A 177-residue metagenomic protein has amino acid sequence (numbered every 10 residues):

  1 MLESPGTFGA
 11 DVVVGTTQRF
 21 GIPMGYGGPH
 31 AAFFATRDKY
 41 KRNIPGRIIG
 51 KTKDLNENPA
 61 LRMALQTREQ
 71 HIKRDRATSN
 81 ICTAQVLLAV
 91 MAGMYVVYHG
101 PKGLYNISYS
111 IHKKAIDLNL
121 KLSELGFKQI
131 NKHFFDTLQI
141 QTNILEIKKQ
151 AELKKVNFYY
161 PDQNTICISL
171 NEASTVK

Functional and structural regions predicted by a protein language model:
M1-A60, L122, G126, F135: Conserved PLP-enzyme active-site core in the AAT-like
F8, G27, K39, N43 (+9 more regions): Conserved active-site and cofactor/substrate-binding residues in soluble primary-metabolism enzymes
V13-T16, Q129-N131, F158-P161, I168: General beta-strand structural signal in soluble alpha/beta enzymes
V14-I22, G46-K51, H71-S79, H99-N106 (+1 more regions): Short beta-alpha connecting loops at secondary-structure transitions that line or flank enzyme active sites
E57-F127: Structural motif of enzymes handling amino- and sulfur-group chemistry
L125-E152, L170-A173: Conserved PLP-binding catalytic core of the aspartate aminotransferase-like
Q150-K154, Y159-K177: Noncatalytic alpha-helical scaffolds and linker/capping helices
